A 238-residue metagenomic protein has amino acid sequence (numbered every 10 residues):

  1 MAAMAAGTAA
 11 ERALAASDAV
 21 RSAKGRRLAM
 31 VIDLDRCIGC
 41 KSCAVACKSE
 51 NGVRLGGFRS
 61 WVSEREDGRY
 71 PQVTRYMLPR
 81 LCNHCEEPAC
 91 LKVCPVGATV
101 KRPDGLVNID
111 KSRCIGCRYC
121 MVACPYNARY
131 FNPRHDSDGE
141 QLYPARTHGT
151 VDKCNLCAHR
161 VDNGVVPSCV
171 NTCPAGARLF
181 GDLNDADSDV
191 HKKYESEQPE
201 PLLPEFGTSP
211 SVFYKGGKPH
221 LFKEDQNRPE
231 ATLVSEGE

Functional and structural regions predicted by a protein language model:
M1-E238: Non-ligating segments of multi-cofactor redox enzymes
